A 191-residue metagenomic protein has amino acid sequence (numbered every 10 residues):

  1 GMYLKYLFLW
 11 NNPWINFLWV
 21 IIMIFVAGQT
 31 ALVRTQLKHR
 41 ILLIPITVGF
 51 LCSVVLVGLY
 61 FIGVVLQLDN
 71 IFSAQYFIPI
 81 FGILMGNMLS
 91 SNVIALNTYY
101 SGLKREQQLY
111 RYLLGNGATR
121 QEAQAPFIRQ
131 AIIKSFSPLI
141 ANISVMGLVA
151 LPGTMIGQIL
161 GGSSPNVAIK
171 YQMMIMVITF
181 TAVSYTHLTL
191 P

Functional and structural regions predicted by a protein language model:
G1-L68: N-terminal transmembrane hairpin
M23, A27, S53-V57, G86 (+2 more regions): Alpha-helical transmembrane segments of multipass membrane proteins
I78, G82, T154, V167-S184: Pore-lining and gate-forming transmembrane alpha-helices of multi-pass membrane transport proteins
I80-Q108: Membrane-cytosol interface at the C-terminal ends of specific transmembrane alpha-helices in multi-pass membrane
T98-A131: Short cytoplasmic-facing helical segments at TM-TM junctions of multi-pass membrane proteins
A123-V149: Transmembrane alpha-helices
A141-N166, K170: Non-cytoplasmic
T186-P191: Conserved small/polar residues in nucleotide/adenosyl-binding loops
